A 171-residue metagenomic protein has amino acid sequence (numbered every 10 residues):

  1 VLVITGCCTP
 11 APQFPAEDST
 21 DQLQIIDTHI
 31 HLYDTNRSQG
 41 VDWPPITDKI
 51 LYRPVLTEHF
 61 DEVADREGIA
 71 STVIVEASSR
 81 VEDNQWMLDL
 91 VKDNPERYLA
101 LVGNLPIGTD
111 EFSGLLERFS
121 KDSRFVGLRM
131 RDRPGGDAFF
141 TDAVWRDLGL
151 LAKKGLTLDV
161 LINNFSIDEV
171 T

Functional and structural regions predicted by a protein language model:
V1-L2: N-terminal export leaders
T5-C7: C-terminal motif of bacterial Sec signal peptides marking the signal peptidase cleavage site
A11-W86, V91: An N-terminally biased module of ancient metal coordination in phosphate/nucleic-acid-related enzymes
F14-I25, S113-K121, D168-T171: Short amphipathic alpha-helices and their capping/turn segments at secondary-structure boundaries
Q24-L32, A143, D147, I167-V170: A generic "structured core" feature
V81-F165: Active-site gating/metal-coordination segments in enzymes
